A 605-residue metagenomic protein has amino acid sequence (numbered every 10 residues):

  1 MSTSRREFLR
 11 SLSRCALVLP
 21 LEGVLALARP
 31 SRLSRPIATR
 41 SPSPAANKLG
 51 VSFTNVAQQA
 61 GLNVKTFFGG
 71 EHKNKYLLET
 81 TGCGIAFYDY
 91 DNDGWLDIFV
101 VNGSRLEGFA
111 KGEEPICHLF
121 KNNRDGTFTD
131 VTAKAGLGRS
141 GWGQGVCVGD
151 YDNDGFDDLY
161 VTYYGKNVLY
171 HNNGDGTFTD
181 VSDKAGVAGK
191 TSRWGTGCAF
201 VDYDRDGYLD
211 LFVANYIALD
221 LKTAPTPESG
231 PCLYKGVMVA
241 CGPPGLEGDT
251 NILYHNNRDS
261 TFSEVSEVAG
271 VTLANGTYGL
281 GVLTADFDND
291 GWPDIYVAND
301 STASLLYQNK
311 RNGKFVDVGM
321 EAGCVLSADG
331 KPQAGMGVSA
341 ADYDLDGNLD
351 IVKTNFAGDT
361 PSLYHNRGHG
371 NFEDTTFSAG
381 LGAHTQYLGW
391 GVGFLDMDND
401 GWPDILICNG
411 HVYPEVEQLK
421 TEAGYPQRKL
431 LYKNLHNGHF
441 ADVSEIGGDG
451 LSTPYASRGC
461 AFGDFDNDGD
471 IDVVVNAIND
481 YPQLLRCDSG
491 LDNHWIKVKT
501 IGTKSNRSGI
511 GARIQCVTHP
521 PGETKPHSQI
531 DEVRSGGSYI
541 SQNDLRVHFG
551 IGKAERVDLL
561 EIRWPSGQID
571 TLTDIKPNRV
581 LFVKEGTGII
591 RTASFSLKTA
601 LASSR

Functional and structural regions predicted by a protein language model:
M1-L19: N-terminal secretory signal peptides and thylakoid transit peptides that target proteins across membranes
S2-S4, E22-N63: C-terminal segment of N-terminal export signals and the immediately downstream linker at the start of the mature
V51-S52, A60, G70, A379 (+3 more regions): Gly/Ser/Thr/Pro-enriched helix-cap/hinge segments flanking short amphipathic alpha-helices
S52-T66, G70-H72, L77, T129-G141 (+9 more regions): Short loop/turn motifs that recur once per blade in beta-propeller domains
G82-N92, K121, G143-N153, H171 (+6 more regions): Beta-propeller blade termini
I98-N102, D158-T162, L211-N215, I295-A298 (+4 more regions): Hydrophobic beta-strand segments that make up the repeating blades of beta-propeller and related beta-repeat
N102-E113, I217-G245, C408-G424: Short, conserved, GDST-rich strand-edge loop motifs in beta-rich repeat architectures
H118-K121, Y254-H255, K429-N434: Beta-propeller blade signature
